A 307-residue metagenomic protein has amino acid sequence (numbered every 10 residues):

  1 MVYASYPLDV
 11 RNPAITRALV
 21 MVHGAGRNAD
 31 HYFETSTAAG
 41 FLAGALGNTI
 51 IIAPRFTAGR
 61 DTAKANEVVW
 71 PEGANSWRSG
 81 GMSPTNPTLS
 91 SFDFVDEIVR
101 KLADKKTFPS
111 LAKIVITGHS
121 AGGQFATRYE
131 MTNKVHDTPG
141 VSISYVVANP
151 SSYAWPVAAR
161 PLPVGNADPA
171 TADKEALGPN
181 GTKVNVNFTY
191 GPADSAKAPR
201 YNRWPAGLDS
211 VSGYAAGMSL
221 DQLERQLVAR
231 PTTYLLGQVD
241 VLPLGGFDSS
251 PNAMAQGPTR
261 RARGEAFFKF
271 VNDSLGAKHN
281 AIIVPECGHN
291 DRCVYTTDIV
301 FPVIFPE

Functional and structural regions predicted by a protein language model:
M1-V10, A18, F94: A short loop-to-beta-strand scaffold at the N-terminal edge of the catalytic core in hydrolase folds
D9-V10, F92-A112: Conserved acidic catalytic loop of the alpha/beta-hydrolase fold
P13-A25: Short beta-strand element of the alpha/beta-hydrolase
A25-K101, V141-P156, F268-A281: Active-site machinery of serine-nucleophile hydrolases
S36-T37, G123-H136, D298: Short glycine-enriched nucleophile-adjacent loop and the immediately C-terminal alpha-helix near the catalytic center
G118-G122: Gly/Ala-rich beta-loop-alpha elbow adjacent to hydrolase catalytic centers
I143-D273: The feature captures the conserved acid-bearing segment of alpha/beta-hydrolase catalytic domains
L235, V239, D248-S249, E265-E307: C-terminal catalytic histidine-bearing segment of alpha/beta-hydrolase fold enzymes
